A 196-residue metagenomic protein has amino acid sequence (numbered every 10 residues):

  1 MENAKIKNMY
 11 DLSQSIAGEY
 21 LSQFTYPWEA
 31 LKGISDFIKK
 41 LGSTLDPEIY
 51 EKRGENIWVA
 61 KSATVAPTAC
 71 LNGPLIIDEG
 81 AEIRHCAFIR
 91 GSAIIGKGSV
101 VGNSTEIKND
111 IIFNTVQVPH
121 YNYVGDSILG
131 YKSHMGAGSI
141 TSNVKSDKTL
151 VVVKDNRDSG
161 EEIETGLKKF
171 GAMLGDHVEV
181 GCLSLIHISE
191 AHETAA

Functional and structural regions predicted by a protein language model:
M1-N56, K61: Terminal amphipathic alpha-helical/low-complexity segments used for targeting or macromolecular assembly
D11-L12, Q23, N143, G175-D176 (+1 more regions): Generic structural "secondary-structure junction" signal
S22, G166, F170, S189: Catalytic cores of large soluble enzymes that bind and process phosphate-bearing ligands
W28-L31, V59, I76, M173 (+1 more regions): Ordered hydrophobic segments in well-structured contexts
G42, A69-L174, V180, S184: Flexible, glycine/small-residue-enriched loop-and-beta-strand segment within the central core of proteins
S184-A196: Residue-level detector of conserved catalytic or cofactor/ligand-binding positions in enzyme active sites
